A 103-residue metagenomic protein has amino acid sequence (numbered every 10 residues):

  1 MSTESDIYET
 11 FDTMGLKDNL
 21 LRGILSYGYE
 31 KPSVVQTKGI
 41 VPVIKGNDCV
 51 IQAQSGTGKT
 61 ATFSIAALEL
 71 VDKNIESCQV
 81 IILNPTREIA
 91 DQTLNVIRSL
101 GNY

Functional and structural regions predicted by a protein language model:
S2-Q52: Conserved pre-motif I regulatory segment
I7, F63, E76-Q79: Residue-level signal for beta-strand positions within conserved beta-sheet cores that form or flank
T13, D18-E30, T37, I75-Y103: Conserved nucleic-acid-binding Ia/Ib motif block in the N-terminal RecA-like helicase ATPase lobe
V35, Q52-T57, L83-T86: Conserved helicase ATPase motor motifs in RecA-like P-loop NTPase domains
V41-P42, A66, P85: Short, proline-centered helix/strand-breaking motifs
V43-K45, L70-N74, N102: Conserved helix/coil segment N-terminal to the catalytic DExD/H
G46-A67: Walker A/P-loop
